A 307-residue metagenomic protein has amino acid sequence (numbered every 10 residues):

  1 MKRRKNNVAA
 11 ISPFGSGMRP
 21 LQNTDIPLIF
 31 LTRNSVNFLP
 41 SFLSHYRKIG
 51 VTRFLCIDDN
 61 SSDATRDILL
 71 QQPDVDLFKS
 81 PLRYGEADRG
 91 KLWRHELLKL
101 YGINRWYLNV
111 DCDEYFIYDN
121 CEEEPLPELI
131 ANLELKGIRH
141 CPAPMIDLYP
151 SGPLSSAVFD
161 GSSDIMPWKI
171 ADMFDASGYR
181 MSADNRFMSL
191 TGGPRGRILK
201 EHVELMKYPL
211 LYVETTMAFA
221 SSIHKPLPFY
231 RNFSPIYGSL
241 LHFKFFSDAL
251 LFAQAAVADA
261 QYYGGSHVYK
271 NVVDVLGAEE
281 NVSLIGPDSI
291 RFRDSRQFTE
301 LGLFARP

Functional and structural regions predicted by a protein language model:
M1, G90-K91, Y118-P307: Catalytic-site signature of metal-activated, phosphate-bearing donor transferases, centered on the GT-A/GT-A-like
M1-S44: N-proximal low-complexity "stem/linker" segments adjacent to membrane-targeting elements
F30-T32, I57-T65: Ser/Thr-glycine-rich phosphate-binding loops at phosphate-binding pockets of nucleotides, nucleotide cofactors
S44-R53: Short, acidic, metal-binding catalytic loop of nucleotide-sugar glycosyltransferases
G50-V51, I103, D111, G137: Short loop/turn motifs at secondary-structure junctions
T52-N60, K79: Short beta-strand/loop segment that forms part of the nucleotide-sugar
A64-V110, I117-E123: Active-site-proximal specificity loops/subdomain of glycosyltransferases
